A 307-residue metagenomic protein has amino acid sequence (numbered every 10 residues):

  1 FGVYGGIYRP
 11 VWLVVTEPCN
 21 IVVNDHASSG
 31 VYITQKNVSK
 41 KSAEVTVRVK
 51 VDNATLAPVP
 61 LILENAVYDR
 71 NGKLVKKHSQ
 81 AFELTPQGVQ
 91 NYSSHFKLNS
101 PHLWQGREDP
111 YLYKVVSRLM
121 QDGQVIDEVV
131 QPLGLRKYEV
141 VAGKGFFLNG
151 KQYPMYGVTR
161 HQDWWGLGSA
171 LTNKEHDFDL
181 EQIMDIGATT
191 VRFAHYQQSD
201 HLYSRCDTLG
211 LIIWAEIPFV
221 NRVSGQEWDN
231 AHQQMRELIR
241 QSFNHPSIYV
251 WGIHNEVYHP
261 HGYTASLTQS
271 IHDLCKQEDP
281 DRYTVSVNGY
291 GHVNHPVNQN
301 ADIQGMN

Functional and structural regions predicted by a protein language model:
F1-A194, Y203-R205, G210-I213, Q234 (+4 more regions): Secreted/periplasmic carbohydrate-active enzymes, especially glycoside hydrolases
L180-E181, T190-N307: Substrate-binding/catalytic cleft of secreted carbohydrate-active enzymes, primarily glycoside hydrolases
